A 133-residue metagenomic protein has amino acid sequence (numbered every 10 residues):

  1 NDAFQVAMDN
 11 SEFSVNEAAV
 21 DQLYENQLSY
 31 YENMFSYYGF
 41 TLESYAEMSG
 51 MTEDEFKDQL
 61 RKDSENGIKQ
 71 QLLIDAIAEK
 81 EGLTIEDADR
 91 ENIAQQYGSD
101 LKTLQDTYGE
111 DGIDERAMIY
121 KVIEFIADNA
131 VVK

Functional and structural regions predicted by a protein language model:
N1-K133: Extended, charged alpha-helical "arm"/coiled-coil substrate-binding scaffolds, typified by the C-terminal helical
